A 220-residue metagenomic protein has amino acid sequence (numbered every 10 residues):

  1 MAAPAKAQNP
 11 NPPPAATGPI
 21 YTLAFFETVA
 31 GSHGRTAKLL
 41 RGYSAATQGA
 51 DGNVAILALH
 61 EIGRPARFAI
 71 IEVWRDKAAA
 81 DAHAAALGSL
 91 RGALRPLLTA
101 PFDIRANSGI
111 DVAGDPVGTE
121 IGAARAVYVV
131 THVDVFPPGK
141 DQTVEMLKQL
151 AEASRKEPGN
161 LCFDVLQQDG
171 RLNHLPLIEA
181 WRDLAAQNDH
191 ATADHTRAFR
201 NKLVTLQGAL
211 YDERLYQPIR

Functional and structural regions predicted by a protein language model:
A2-A7: Boundary at the C-terminal end of the N-terminal hydrophobic targeting segment
Q8-P14, I56-L59, G114-I121, D164-L166: Short beta-strand/turn micro-motifs at beta-sheet edges
P10-A16, G42-L57, V73-A106, A153-L161 (+1 more regions): An amphipathic, aromatic/His-enriched active-site/gating alpha helix that lines ligand/cofactor pockets
P19-E27, A55-A84, R125-D134, D164-A191: Short, well-ordered beta-strand segments in beta-rich or mixed alpha/beta enzyme and ligand-binding folds
E27-K38, D134-T143: Short, surface-exposed ligand-recognition loops at beta-strand->loop->(often short) alpha-helix junctions that present
L59, R105-D115, L166, R214-I219: Flexible, low-complexity linkers/stalks enriched in Thr/Pro that connect modular domains
A100-D134: Surface-exposed beta-loop interaction hotspot
I121-C162: Surface-exposed interaction/gating patches
